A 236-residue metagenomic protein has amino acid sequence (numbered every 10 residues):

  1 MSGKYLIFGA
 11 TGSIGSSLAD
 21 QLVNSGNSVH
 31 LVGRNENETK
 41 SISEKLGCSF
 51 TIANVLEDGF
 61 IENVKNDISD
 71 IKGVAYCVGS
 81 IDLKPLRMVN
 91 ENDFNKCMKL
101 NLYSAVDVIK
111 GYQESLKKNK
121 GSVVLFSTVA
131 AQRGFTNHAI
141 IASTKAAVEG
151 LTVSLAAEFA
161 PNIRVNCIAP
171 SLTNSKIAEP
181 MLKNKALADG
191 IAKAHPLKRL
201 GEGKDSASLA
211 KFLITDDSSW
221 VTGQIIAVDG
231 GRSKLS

Functional and structural regions predicted by a protein language model:
T11, A19: N-terminal Rossmann NAD(P)H-binding glycine-rich loop of SDR-like oxidoreductase domains
P85-L86, N90-M98, L187-I191: Substrate-binding pocket helix/loop in short-chain dehydrogenase/reductase
I109, T144: Active-site helix of classical SDR
E114, A156-P161, S219: Alpha-helical segment proximal to the catalytic Tyr-Lys
T128: Residue(s) in the substrate-gating loop at a strand-loop-helix junction that position the organic substrate next
R133, K211, T222-S236: Short C-terminal tail/terminal secondary-structure segment of NAD(P)H-dependent dehydrogenase/reductase domains
H195-S206: A conserved structural motif in NAD(P)-dependent oxidoreductases
